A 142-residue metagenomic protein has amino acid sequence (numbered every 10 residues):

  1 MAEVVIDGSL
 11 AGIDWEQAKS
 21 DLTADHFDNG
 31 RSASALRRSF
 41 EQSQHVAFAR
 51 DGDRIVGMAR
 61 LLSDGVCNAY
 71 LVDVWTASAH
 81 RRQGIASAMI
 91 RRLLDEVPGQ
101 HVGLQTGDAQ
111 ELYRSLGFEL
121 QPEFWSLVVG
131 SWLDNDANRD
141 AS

Functional and structural regions predicted by a protein language model:
M1-A33, F124, A137-S142: Short amphipathic alpha-helix that is part of the acyltransferase structural core
A35-W75: A conserved beta-strand-loop-helix scaffold within acyl/acetyltransferase catalytic domains
H45-V46, P98-V102: Short active-site oxyanion
T76, R82-D95: Conserved acetyl-CoA-binding loop-helix of GNAT-fold acetyltransferases
S87, W132-D140: Accessory recognition modules or surfaces
E96-V97, E119: Alpha-helix C-cap/termination motif
V102-W132: Conserved active-site alpha-helix within GNAT-family acetyltransferase domains
